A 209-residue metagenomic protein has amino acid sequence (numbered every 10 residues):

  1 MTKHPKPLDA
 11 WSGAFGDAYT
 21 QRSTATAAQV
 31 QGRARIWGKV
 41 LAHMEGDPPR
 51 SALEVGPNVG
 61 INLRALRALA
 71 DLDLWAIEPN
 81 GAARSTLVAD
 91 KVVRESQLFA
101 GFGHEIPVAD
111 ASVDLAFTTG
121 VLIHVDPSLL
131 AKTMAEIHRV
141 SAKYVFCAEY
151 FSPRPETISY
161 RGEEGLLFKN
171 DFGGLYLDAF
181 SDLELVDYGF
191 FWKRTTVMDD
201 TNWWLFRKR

Functional and structural regions predicted by a protein language model:
M1-P107, V125-K132, R139, Y144-R209: Class I (Rossmann-like) S-adenosyl-L-methionine-dependent methyltransferase catalytic domain, capturing the SAM-binding
F117: A conserved beta-strand element that flanks and buttresses the S-adenosyl-L-methionine
G120-H124: Short catalytic micro-motifs in class I SAM-dependent methyltransferases
